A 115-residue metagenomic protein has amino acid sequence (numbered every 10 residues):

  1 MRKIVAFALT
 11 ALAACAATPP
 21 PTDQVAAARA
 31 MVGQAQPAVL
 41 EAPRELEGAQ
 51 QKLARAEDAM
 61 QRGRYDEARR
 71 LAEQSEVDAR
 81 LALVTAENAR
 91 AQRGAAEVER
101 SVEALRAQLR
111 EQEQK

Functional and structural regions predicted by a protein language model:
M1-C15: Sec-dependent bacterial lipoprotein signal peptides
C15-K115: Long, charged/polar, soluble alpha-helical segments
